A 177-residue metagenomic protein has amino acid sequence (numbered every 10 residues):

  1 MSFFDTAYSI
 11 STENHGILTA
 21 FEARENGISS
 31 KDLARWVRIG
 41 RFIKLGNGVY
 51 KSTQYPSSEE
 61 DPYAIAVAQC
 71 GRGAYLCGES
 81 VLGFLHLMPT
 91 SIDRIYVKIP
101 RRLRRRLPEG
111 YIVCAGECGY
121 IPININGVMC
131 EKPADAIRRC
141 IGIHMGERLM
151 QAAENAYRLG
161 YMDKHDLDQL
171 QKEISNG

Functional and structural regions predicted by a protein language model:
S2-I28, D32, V37, L45-G177: Nucleic-acid-binding surface
G40: Glycine-centered, phosphate/nucleic-acid-interacting loop/turn motifs that mediate DNA/RNA or nucleotide
